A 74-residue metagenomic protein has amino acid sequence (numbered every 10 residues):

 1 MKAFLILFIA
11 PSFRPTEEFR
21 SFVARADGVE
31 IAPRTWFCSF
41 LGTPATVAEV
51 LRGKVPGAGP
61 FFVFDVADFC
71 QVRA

Functional and structural regions predicted by a protein language model:
M1-F4, P33-T35: Short, surface-exposed beta-edge/turn micro-motifs
F4-R14: Short, surface-exposed ligand-recognition loops at beta-strand->loop->(often short) alpha-helix junctions that present
T16-F22: Conserved, structured core segments of small domains
F22, A26-R73: Short, intrinsically disordered low-complexity segments
